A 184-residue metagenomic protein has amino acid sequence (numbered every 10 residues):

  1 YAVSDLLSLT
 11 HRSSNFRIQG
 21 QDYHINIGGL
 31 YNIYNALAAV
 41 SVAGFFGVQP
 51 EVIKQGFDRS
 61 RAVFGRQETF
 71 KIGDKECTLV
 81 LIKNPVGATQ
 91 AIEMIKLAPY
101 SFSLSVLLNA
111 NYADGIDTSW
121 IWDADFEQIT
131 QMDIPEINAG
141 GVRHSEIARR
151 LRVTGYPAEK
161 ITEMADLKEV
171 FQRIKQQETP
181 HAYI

Functional and structural regions predicted by a protein language model:
Y1-D22: Extended acidic/charged loop-beta regions that coordinate divalent cations and stabilize anionic phosphate/carboxylate
H11, A43-I82: Gly/charged, well-structured mid-domain segments that form the phosphate/adenylate-handling core of ATP-dependent
D22-L30, C77-T78: A short glycine/serine-rich beta->alpha loop
I27-A38, F64-Q67: Short glycine/threonine-rich catalytic loop with a Thr-x-Gly-x-Asp
A36-F46, A91: Buried hydrophobic packing segments
V63, L81-E163: Active-site beta-alpha connecting loops in nucleotide-dependent enzymes
E76-C77, F102-V106, P180-I184: Generic beta-sheet signal
E169-I184: A glycine-rich beta-strand to alpha-helix segment that forms a phosphate/ribose-binding loop at ligand/cofactor sites
